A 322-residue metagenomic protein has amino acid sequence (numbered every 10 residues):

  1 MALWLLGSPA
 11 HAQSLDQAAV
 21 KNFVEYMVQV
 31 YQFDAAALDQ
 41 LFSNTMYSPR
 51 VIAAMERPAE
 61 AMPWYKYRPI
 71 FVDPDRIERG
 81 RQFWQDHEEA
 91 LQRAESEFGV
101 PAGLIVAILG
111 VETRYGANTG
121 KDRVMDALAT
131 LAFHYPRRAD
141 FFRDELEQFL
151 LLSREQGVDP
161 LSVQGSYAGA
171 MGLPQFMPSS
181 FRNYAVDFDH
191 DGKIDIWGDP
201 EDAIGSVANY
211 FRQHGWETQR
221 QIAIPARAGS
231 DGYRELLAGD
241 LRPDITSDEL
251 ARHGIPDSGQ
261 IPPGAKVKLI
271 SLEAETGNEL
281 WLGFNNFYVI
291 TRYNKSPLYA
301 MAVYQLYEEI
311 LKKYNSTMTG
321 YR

Functional and structural regions predicted by a protein language model:
M1-G7: Bacterial N-terminal signal peptides
S8-A12: Sec/Tat signal peptide C-region and signal peptidase I cleavage site
Q13-E95: An acidic, Gly/Ser/Thr/Pro-rich helix-cap/linker signature
L38-E60, L109-T113, R123-D126, P225-Y233: Acidic helix-start/capping segments at beta-turn-to-alpha-helix junctions
T45-M46, E112-G116, A170, E217 (+5 more regions): Solvent-exposed loop/turn segments at secondary-structure junctions within structured extracellular/periplasmic domains
P69-S206, R212: Acidic/His-rich structured neighborhood in mature extracellular/periplasmic domains
P160, Q164-E275: Flexible, glycine-rich surface segments
K266-R322: C-terminal functional modules
